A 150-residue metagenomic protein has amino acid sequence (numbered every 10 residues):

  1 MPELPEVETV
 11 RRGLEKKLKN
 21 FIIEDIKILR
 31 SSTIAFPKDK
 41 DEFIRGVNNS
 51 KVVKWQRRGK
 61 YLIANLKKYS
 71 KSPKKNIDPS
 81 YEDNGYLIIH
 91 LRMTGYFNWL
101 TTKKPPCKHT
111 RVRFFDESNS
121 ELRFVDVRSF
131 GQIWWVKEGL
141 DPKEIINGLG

Functional and structural regions predicted by a protein language model:
M1-Y69, V112-F115, S120, V127: Extended, highly charged segments
S31-T33, K74, I146: Intrinsically disordered, low-complexity regions
K68-D83: Intrinsically disordered, low-complexity terminal tails and inter-domain linkers enriched for S/T/G/P/D/E
Y81-G150: Phosphate/anion-contacting hairpin/loop surfaces
